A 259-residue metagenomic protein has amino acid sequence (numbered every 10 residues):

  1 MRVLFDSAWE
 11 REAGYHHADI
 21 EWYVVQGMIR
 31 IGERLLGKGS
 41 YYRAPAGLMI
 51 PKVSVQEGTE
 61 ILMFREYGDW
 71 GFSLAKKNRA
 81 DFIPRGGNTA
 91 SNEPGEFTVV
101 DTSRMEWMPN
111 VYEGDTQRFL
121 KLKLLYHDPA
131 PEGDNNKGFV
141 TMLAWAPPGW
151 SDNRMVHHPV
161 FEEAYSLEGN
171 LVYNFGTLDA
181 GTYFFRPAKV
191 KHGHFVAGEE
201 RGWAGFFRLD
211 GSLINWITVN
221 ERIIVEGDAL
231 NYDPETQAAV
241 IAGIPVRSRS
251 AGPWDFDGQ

Functional and structural regions predicted by a protein language model:
M1-H16, M28-R30, R34-K38, A46-M49 (+5 more regions): Conserved short histidine dyad/triad with adjacent acidic residue
A18, L35-K38, A46-A75, V160 (+2 more regions): Ligand-binding loop in jelly-roll beta-barrel domains
A18, Y23, E57, F119 (+3 more regions): Residues at beta-strand starts and edge strands
W22-Q26, Y41, E163-E168: Short, structured motif recognition centered on aromatic/hydrophobic residues
Q26-M28, N170, E199-R201: Short, solvent-exposed coil/turn segments at beta-strand boundaries
Y42-M49, P84, F184-G193, I223-Y232: Short amphipathic alpha-helical linker/capping segments at the junctions of internal repeats and modular domains
F72-N136, A229-Q259: A short, N-terminal "cap"/entry segment at the start of jelly-roll beta-barrel domains of the cupin/DSBH fold
F207-G211, I217-A239: C-terminal appended segment following the main domain
